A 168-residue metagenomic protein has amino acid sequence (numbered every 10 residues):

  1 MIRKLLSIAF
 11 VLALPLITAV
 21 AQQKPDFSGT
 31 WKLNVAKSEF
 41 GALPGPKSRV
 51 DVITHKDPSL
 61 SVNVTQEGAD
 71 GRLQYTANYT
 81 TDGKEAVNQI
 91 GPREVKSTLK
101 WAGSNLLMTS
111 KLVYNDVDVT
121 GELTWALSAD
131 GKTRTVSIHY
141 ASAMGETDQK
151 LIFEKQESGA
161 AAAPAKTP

Functional and structural regions predicted by a protein language model:
M1-L5: Positively charged n-region of N-terminal signal peptides that target proteins for export
S7-I17: Bacterial N-terminal signal peptides
V20-P168: Hydrophobic small-molecule pocket/channel-lining residues, especially in calycin-type beta-barrels
